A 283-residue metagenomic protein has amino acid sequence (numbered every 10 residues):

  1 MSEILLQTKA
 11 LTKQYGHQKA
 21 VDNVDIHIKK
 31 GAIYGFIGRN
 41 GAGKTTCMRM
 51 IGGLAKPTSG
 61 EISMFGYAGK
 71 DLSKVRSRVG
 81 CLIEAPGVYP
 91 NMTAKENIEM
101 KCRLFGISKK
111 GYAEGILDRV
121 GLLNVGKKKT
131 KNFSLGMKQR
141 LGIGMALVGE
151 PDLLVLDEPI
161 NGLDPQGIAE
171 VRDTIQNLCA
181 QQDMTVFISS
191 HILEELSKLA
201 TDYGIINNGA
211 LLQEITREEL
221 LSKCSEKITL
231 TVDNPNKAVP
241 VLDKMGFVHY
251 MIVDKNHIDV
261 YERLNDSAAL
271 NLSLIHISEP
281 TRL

Functional and structural regions predicted by a protein language model:
E3-L6, K13-I188, L193-N207, L211-Q213: ABC transporter nucleotide-binding domains
N91, R119, T231-V232, R263: Active-site-adjacent beta-strand anchor residues
I98, A113, K237-A238, S273: Generic structural signal for hydrophobic residues
L156, K255-L264, R282: Short proline/glycine- and acidic-rich turn/helix-capping motifs at secondary-structure junctions
R172-Y261: ABC transporter nucleotide-binding domain
N265-L270: Short, charged/polar, Gly/Pro-enriched secondary-structure boundary elements
I275-L283: Residue-level detector of conserved catalytic or cofactor/ligand-binding positions in enzyme active sites
